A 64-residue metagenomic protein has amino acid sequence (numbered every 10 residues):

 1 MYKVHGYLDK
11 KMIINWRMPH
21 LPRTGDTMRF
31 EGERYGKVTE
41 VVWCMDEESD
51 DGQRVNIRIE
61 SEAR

Functional and structural regions predicted by a protein language model:
M1-M12: Short, basic/aromatic beta-hairpin or loop at an interaction surface
R17-M18, M45: Short, conserved secondary-structure segments in the cores of folded domains
Y35-C44: Short beta-strand-centered aromatic/proline hotspots
M45-I59: Short, solvent-exposed secondary-structure boundary/capping segments
